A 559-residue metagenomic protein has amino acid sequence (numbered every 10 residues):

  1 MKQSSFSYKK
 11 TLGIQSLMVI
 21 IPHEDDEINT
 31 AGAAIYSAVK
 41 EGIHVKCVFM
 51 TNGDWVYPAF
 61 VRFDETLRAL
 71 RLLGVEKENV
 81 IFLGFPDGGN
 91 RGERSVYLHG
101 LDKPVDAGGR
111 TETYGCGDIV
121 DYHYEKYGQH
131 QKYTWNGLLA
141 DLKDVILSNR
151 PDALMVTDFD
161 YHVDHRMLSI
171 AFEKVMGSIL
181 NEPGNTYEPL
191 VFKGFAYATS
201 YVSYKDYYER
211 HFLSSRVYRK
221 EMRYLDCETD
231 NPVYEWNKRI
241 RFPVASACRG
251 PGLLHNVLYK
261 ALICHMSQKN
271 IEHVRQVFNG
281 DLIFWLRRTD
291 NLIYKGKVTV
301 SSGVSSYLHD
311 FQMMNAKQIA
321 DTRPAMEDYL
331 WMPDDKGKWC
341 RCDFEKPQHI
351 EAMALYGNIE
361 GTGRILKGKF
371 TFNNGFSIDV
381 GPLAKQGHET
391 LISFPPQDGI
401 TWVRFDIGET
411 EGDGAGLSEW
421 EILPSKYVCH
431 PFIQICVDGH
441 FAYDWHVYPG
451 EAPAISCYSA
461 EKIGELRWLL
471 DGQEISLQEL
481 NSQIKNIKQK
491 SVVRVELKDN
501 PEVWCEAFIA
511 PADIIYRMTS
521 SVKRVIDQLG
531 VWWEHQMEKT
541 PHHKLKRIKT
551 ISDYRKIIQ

Functional and structural regions predicted by a protein language model:
M1-I20, E41-H44, F60-R71, V75 (+2 more regions): Metal-dependent de-N-acetylase/amidase catalytic core
D321-F432: Aromatic, loop-rich ligand-recognition surfaces of beta-strand-rich domains
F441-E451: Short, solvent-exposed loop/linker segments at the N-terminal edge of repeated beta-sheet extracellular domains
E451-S459: A short beta-strand segment in extracellular, disulfide-stabilized domains
K462-E474: Change to "...patches in solvent-exposed regions of secreted, membrane-anchored, or virion-exposed structural
G472-S482: Surface-exposed, flexible coil segments in extracellular/virion-facing regions
L480-K490: Solvent-exposed segments in extracellular or luminal domains encompassing
P501-I514: Edge beta-strands of extracellular beta-sandwich domains
